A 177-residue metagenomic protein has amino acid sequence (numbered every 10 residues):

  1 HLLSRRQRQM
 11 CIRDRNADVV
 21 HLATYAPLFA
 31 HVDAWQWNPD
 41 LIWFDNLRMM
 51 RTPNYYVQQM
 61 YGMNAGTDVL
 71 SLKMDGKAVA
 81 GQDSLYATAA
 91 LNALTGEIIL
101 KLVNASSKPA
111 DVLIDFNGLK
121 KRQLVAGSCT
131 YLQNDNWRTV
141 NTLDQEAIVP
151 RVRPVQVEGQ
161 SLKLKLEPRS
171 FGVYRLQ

Functional and structural regions predicted by a protein language model:
H1-S4, R8, I12: Single conserved hydrophobic/aromatic residue that forms the stacking wall/gate of nucleotide- or nucleobase-binding
R13-V20, Y61, L164: A structural motif corresponding to the C-terminal end of an alpha-helix and its immediate exit/capping segment
H21-E97, T139: Glycan-recognition and catalytic regions of carbohydrate-active enzymes
Y25-L28, V103, L132: Active-site-proximal beta-strand/loop segments in catalytic clefts of secreted hydrolases
L72, L94, S106-K108, R153-L162: Ser/Thr- and Asn-enriched, surface-exposed coil loops between beta-strands
D83-Q123, C129, R169-G172: Carbohydrate-binding surface patches
K121-L162, L166: Acidic, Ser/Thr/Pro-rich beta/coil linker or hinge segments at domain junctions
Y174-Q177: Short beta-strand-to-coil "C-cap" segments at the C-terminal boundary of structured domains/repeats, marking
